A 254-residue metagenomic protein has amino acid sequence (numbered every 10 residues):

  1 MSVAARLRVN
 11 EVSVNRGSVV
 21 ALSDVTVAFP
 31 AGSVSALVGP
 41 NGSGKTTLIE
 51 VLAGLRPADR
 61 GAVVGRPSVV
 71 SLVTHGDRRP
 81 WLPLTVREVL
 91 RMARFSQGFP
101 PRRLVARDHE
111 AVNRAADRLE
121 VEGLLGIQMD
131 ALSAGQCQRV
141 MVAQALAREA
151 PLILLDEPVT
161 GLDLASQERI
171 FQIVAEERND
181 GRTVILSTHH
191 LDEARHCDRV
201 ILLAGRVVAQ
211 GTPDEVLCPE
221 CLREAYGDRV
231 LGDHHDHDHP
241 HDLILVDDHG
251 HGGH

Functional and structural regions predicted by a protein language model:
V38-P40: The feature captures the beta-strand-to-loop junction immediately N-terminal to the Walker
A53: Helix-to-loop junction immediately C-terminal to a conserved catalytic motif
A106-L124: Conserved ABC ATPase "signature" region
Q128-L132: Conserved ABC ATPase signature
I153-E157: Catalytic Walker B motif of ABC-type/P-loop ATPase nucleotide-binding domains
C197-P213: H-loop (His-switch) and adjacent beta-strand-loop-beta switch element of ABC-type ATPase nucleotide-binding domains
C218-H254: ABC ATPase nucleotide-binding domains
